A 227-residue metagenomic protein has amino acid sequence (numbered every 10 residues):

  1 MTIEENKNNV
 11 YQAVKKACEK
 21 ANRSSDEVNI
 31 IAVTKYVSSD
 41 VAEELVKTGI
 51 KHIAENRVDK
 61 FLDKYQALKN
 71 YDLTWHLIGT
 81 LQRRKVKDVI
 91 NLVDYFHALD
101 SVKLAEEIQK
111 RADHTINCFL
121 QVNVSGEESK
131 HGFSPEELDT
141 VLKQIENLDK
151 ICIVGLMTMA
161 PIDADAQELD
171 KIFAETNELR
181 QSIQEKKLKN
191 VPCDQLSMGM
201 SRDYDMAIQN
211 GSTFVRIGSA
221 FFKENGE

Functional and structural regions predicted by a protein language model:
M1-R202, I208-N210: Conserved alpha/beta-domain cores
S212-E227: Gly/Pro- and small hydrophobic-enriched strand-loop and loop-to-helix capping segments that sit at the rims
